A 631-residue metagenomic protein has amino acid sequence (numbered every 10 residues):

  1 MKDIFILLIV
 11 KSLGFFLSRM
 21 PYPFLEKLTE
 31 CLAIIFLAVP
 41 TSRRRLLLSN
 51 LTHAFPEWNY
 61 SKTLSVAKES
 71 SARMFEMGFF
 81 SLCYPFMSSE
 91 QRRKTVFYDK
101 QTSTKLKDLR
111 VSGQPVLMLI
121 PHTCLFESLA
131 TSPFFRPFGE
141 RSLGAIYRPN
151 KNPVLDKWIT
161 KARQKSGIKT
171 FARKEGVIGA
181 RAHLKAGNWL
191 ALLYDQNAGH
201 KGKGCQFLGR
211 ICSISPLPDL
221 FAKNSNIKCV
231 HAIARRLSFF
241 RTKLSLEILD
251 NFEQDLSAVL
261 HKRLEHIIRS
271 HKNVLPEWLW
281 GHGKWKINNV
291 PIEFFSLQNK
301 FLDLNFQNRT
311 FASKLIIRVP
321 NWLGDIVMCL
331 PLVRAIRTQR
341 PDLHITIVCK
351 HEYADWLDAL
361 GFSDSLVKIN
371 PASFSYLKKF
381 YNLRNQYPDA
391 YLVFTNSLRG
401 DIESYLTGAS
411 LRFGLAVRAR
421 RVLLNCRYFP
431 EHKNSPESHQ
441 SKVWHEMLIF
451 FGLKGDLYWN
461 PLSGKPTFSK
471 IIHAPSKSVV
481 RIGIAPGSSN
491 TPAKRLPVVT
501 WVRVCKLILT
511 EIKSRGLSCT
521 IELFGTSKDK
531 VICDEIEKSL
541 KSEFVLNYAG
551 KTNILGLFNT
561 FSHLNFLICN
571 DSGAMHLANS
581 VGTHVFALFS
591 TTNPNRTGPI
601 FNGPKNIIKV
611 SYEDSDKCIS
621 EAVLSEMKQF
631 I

Functional and structural regions predicted by a protein language model:
K2-I120, C124-L125, K157, K161 (+1 more regions): Membrane-anchoring hydrophobic helices of lipid-metabolizing enzymes
R43-R44, S61, F75-M77, S103-T104 (+8 more regions): Catalytic machinery of carbohydrate-active enzymes, primarily nucleotide-sugar-dependent glycosyltransferases
K68, R110, K161, K174-R309 (+1 more regions): Non-catalytic C-terminal accessory region of glycerolipid acyltransferases and related lyso-lipid remodeling enzymes
Q91-Y98, R148, K165-F171, L208-G209 (+4 more regions): Short, flexible loop segments at the rims of nucleotide/cofactor-binding pockets, characterized by
Q114-K174, H200-K203, T346-V348, A354: Catalytic core of membrane glycerolipid acyltransferases/transacylases, capturing the structured, soluble-facing
V116, L143, T170, L190 (+4 more regions): Hydrophobic beta-strand scaffold residues
P121-T123, R148-N150, R173-G176, D195-N197 (+6 more regions): Histidine- and/or cysteine-centered catalytic micro-motif in compact active-site loops
V154-Y194, P216, A493-V504, I508-L509: Aromatic-anchored, glycine/proline-accented short structural segments that stabilize local strand-turns or short
